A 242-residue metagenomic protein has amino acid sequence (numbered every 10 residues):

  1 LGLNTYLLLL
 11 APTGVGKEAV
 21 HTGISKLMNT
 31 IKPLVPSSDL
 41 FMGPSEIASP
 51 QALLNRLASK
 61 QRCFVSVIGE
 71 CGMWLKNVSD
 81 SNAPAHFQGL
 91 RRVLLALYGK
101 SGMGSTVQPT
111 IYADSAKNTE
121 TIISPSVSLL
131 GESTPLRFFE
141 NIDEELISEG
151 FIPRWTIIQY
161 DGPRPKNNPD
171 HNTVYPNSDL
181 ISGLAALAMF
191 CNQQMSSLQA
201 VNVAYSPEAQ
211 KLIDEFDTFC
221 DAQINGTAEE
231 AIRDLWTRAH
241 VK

Functional and structural regions predicted by a protein language model:
L1-K242: Phosphate-handling catalytic cores of nucleic-acid transaction enzymes
